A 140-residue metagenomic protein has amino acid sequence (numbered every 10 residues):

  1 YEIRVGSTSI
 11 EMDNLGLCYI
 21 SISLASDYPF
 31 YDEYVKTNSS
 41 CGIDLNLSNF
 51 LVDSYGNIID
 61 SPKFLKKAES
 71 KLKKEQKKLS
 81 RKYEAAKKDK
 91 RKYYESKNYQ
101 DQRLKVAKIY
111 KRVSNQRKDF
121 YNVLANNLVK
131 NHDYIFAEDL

Functional and structural regions predicted by a protein language model:
I3-V5, D13-L140: Substrate-contacting helices/loops that form the catalytic groove of nucleic-acid and nucleotide-polymer processing
T8: A basic, amphipathic helix-loop patch mediating RNA/tRNA/ribosome contacts
